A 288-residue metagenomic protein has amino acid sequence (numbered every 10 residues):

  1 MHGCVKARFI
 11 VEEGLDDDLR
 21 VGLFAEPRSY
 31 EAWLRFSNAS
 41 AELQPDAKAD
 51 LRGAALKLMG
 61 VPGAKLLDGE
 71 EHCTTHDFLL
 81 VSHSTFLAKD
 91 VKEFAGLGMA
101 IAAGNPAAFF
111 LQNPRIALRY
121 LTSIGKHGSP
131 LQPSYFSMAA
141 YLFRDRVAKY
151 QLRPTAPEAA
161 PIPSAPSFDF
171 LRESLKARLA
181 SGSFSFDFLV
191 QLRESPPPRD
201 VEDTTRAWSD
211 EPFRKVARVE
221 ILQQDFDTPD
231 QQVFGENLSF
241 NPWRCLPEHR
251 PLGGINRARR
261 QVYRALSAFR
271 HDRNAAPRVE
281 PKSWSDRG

Functional and structural regions predicted by a protein language model:
M1-G288: Active-site-adjacent core segments of small-molecule enzymes
